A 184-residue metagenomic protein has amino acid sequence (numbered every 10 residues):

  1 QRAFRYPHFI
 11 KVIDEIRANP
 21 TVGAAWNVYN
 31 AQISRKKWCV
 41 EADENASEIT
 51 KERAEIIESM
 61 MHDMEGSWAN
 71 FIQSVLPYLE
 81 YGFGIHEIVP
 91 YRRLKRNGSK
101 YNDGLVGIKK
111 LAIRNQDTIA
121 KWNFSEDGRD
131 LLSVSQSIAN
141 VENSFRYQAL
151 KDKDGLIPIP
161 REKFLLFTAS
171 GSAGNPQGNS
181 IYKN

Functional and structural regions predicted by a protein language model:
Q1-K11, E15-A18, N30-A31, V40-D43 (+1 more regions): Structured, contiguous alpha/beta core segments that scaffold functional sites
G23-K37: Polyanion/phosphate-binding surface patch
